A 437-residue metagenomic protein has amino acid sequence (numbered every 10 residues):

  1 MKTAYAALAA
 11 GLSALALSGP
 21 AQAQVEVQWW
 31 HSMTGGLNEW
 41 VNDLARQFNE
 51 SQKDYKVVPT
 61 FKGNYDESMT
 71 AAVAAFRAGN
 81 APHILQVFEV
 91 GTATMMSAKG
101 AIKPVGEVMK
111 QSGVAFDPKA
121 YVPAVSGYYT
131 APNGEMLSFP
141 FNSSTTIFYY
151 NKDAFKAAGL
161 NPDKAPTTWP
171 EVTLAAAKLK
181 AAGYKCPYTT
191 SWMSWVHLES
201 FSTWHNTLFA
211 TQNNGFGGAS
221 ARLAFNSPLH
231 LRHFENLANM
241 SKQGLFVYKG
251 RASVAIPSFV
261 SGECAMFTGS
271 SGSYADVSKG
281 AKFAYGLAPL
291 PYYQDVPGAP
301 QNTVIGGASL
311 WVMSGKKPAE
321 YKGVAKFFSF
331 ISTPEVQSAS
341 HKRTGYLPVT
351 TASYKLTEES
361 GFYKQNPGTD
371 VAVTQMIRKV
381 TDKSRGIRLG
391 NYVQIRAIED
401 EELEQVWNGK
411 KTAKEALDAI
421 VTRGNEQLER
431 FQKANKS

Functional and structural regions predicted by a protein language model:
S32, H197-S200, T207, L231-G323: Extracytoplasmic/periplasmic substrate-binding proteins
Q47-Y121, A157-T167, S258, A265-M266 (+3 more regions): Extracytoplasmic "Venus flytrap"/periplasmic binding protein-like
A74, P82-H83, V114-A154, C186 (+2 more regions): A structural signal for short loop-to-beta-strand junctions that line the ligand-binding cleft of periplasmic/secreted
F88-I147, T173, E199-T203, G286-P289 (+3 more regions): Hinge/lid segment of periplasmic solute-binding proteins
T94-M95, K99, K110-Q111, G272-F283 (+2 more regions): C-terminal lobe and pocket-closing loops of periplasmic/extracytoplasmic Venus-flytrap solute-binding proteins
T130-F141, T146, K156, P170-R222 (+1 more regions): Extracytoplasmic/periplasmic solute-binding protein
K156, P162, G183, Q375-S437: Conserved C-terminal helix/tail region of periplasmic/extracytoplasmic solute-binding proteins
T173-L179, F216-K249: Glycine-centered hinge/linker elements that transmit conformational signals in sensory and ligand-binding systems
